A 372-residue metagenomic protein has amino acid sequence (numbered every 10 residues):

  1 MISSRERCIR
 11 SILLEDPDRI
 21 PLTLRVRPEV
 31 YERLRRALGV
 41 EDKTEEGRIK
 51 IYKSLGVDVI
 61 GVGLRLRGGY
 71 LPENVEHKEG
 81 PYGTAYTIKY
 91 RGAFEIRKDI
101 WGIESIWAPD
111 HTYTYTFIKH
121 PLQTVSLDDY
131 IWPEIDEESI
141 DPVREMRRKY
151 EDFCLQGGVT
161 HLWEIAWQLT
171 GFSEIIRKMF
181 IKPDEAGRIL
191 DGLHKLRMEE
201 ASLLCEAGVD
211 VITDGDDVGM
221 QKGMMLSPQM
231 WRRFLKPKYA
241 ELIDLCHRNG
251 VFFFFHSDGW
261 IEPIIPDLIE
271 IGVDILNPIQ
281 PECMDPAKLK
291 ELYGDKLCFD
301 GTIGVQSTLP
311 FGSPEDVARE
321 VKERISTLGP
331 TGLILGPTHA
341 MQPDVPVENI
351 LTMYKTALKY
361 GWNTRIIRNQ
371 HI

Functional and structural regions predicted by a protein language model:
M1-K43, G47, K98, W107-H111 (+1 more regions): Active-site loop segments of alpha/beta catalytic cores
A37-H77: Segments that shape or occlude catalytic/ligand-binding pockets
D42, V59, L64-L66, P72 (+5 more regions): Polar low-complexity intrinsically disordered regions enriched in Ser/Thr and small residues
L71-I131, K149-F153: A contiguous, low-structure linker/loop signature
